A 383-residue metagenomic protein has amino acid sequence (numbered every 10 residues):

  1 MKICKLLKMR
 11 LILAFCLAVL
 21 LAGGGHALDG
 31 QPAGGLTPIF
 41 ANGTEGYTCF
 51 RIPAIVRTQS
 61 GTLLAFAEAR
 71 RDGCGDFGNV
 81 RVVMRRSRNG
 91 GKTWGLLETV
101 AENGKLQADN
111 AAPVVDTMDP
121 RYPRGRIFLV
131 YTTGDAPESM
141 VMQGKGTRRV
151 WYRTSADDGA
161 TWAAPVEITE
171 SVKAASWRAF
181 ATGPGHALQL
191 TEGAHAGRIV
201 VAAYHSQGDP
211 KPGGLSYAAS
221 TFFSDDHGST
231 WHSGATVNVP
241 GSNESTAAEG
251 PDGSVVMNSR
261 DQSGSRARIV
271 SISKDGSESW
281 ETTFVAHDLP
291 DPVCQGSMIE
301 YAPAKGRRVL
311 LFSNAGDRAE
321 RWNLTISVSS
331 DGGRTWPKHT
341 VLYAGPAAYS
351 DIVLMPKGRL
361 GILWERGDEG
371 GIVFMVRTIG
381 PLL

Functional and structural regions predicted by a protein language model:
M1-K8: N-terminal secretory signal peptides that target proteins for export/translocation
K8, H26-D29: Intrinsically disordered, low-complexity, compositionally biased regions/tails
R10-G23: Bacterial N-terminal signal peptides
L28-L383: Asp-box/BNR beta-propeller blade signature and adjacent active/binding-site loops in extracellular glycan-interacting
